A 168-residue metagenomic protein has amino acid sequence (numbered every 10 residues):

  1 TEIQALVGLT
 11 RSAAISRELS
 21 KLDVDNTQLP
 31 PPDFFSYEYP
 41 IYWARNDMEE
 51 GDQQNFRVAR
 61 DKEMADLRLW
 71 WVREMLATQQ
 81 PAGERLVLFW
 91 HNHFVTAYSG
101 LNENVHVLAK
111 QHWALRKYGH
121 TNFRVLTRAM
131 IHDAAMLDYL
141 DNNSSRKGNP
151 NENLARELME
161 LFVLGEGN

Functional and structural regions predicted by a protein language model:
T1-L9, N55, R60-N168: Primarily short, surface-exposed interaction patches in extracytoplasmic proteins
E2-A65, V105: Active-site-surrounding "flap" and adjacent substrate/cofactor-binding loops of secreted or lumenal enzymes, prototyped
